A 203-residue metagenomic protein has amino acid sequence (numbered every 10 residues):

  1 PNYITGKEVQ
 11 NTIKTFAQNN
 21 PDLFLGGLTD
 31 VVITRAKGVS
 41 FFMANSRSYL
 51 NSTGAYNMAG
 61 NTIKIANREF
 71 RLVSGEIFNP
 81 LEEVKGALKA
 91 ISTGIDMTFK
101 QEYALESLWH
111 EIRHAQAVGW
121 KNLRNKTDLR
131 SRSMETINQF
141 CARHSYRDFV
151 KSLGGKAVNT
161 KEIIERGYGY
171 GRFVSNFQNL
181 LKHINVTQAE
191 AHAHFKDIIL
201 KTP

Functional and structural regions predicted by a protein language model:
N2-K85, D96-E102: Auxiliary, metal-adjacent structural segments of Zn-dependent hydrolase domains
I4, R166-P203: Pan-zinc metallopeptidase signature
N19-L23, S52, G94, S152 (+2 more regions): Surface-exposed polar/charged interaction patches
D22-A36, S152, K156-I164, I184-K196: Short, surface-exposed acidic
V39-M43, L123-N125, A157-N159: C-terminal or late-domain output modules
S92-E106, R130, E162-Y170: Glycine-rich, flexible loop segments associated with nucleotide phosphate handling
E102-L123, Q139, R143: Active-site recognition of the HExxH zinc-binding catalytic motif
T127-F173: Post-HExxH zinc-binding segment in Zn-dependent metallohydrolases
